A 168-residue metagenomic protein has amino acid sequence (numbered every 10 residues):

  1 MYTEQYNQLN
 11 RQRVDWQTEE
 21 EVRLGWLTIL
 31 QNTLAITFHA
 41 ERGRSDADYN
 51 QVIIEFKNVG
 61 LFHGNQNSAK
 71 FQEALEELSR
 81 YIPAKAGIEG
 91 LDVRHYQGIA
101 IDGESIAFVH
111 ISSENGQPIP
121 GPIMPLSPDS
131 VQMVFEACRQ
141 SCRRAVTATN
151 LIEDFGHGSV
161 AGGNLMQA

Functional and structural regions predicted by a protein language model:
M1-Q97, S105-M166: A short, conserved, highly charged catalytic patch centered on acidic carboxylates
